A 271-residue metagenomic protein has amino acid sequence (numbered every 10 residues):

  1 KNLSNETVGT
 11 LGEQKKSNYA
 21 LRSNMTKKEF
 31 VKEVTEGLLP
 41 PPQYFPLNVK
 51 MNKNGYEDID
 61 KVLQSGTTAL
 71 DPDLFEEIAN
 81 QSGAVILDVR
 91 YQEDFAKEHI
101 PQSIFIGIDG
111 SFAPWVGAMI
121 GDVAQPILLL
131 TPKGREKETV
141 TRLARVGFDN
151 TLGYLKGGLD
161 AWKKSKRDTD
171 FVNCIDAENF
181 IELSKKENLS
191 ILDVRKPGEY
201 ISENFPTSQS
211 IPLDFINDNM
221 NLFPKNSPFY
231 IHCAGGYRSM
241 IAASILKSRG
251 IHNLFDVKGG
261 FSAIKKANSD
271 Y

Functional and structural regions predicted by a protein language model:
K1: Divalent metal-dependent hydrolysis catalytic cores, especially in the metallo-beta-lactamase
S4-E6, G12-Q64, Q81-G83, Q92-Y271: Rhodanese-like catalytic fold shared by cysteine-dependent sulfurtransferases and DSP/PTP-type phosphatases
L63-L74: A contiguous, basic/glycine-rich beta-loop/short-helix subdomain that forms a polymer-engagement track
D88: Phosphate-rich cofactor/ligand-interacting catalytic cores and adjacent structured alpha/beta frameworks
